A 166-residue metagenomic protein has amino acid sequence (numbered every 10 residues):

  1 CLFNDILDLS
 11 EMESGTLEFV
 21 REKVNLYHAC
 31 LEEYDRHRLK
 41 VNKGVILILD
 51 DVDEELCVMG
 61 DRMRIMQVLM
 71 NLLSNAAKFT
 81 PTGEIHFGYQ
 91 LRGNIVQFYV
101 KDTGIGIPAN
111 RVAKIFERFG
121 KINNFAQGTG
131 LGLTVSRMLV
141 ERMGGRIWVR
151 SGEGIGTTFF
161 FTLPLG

Functional and structural regions predicted by a protein language model:
C1-L9, A29: Coiled-coil phosphoacceptor/dimerization helix of two-component systems
S10-R21: Helix-loop junction within the histidine kinase core
V20-D35, M66, Q97: A conserved beta-strand-to-alpha-helix junction within the catalytic ATP-binding
A76-A77: Short helix-loop "hinge" at the ATP-lid/N-box region of the Bergerat-fold HATPase_c
I107-F119, F159: Short conserved segment of the HATPase_c
G132, S136: Short alpha-helical Gxxx[C/S/T] motif in the catalytic ATP-binding
